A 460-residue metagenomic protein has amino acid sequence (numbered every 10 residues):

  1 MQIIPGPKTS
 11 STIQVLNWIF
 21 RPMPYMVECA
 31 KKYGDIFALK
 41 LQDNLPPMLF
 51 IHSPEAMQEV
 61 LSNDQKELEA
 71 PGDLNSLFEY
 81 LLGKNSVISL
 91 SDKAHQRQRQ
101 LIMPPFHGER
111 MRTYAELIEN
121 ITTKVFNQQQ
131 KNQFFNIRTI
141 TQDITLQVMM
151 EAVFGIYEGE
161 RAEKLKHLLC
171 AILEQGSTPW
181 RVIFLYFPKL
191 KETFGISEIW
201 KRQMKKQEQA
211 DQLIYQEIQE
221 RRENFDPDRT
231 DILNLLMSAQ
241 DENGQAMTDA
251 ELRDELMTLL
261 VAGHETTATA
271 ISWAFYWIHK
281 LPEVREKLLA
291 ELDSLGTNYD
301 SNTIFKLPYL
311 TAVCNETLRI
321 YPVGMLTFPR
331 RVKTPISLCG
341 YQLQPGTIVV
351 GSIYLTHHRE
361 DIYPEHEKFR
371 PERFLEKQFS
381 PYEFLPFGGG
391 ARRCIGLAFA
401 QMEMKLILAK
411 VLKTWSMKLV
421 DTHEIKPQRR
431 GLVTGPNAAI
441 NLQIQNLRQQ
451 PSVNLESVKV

Functional and structural regions predicted by a protein language model:
M1-I4, E69-E79, A94, R110-T269 (+1 more regions): Cytochrome P450 heme-thiolate monooxygenase catalytic core
M1-K84, I88-K93, R97, R112 (+8 more regions): N-terminal membrane-proximal hinge/A-helix region immediately C-terminal to the signal-anchor transmembrane segment
Q14-F37, Q212, Q216, Y299-C339 (+2 more regions): Conserved cytochrome P450 K-helix E-x-x-R motif and the immediately C-terminal K′/meander segment
A30-K31, T122, Q142, C170-A171 (+4 more regions): Cytochrome P450 proximal C-terminal region
F225-T230, L289-L307, I320-Y341, V350 (+3 more regions): Cytochrome P450 fold signature focused on the C-terminal beta-domain
T266-E291, A398-K413: Cytochrome P450 catalytic-core helices
G351-K377: Conserved cytochrome P450 K-helix/beta-meander segment immediately N-terminal to the heme-binding cysteine loop
